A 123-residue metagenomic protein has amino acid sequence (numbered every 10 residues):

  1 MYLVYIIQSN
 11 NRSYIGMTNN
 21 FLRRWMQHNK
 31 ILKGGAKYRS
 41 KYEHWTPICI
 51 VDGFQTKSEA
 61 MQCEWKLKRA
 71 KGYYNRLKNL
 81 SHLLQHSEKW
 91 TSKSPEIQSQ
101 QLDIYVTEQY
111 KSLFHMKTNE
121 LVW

Functional and structural regions predicted by a protein language model:
Y2-K37, G53-R69: GIY-YIG-like beta-to-alpha core
Y14, W45-T46: Glycine-rich phosphate/pyrophosphate-binding loop shared by adenosine-nucleotide-utilizing enzymes
R39-H44: Short, surface-exposed acidic-centric catalytic microdomains
P47-G53: Solvent-exposed beta-strand motifs enriched in subsets of small alpha/beta binding domains, especially certain
Q62, K66-W123: Boundary/linker segments flanking structured domains
